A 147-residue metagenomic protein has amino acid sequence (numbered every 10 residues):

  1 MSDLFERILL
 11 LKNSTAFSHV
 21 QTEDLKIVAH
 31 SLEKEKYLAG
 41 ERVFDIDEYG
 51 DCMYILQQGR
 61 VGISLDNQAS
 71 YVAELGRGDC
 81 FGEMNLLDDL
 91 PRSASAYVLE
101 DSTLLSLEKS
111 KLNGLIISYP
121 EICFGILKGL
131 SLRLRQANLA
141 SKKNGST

Functional and structural regions predicted by a protein language model:
M1-T147: Cytosolic regulatory regions built on CNB/CRP/Popeye-like sensor folds
